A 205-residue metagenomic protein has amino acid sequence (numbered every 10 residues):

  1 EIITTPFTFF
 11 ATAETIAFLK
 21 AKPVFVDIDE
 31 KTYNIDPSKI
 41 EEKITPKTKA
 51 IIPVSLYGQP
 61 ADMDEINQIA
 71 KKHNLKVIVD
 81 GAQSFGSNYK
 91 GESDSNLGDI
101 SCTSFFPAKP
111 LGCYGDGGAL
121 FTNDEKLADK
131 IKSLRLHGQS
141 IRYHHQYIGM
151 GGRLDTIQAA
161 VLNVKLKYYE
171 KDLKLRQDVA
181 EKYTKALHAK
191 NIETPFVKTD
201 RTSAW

Functional and structural regions predicted by a protein language model:
E1, G117, Y169: Short active-site oxyanion
E1-G81, N88: PLP-dependent aminotransferase-like
E14-I16, I69, S93, P110 (+1 more regions): Hydrophobic/aromatic ligand-binding patch that stacks against planar heteroaromatic rings of cofactors or nucleotides
S38, E42, A50-V54, Q59 (+4 more regions): PLP-dependent aminotransferase class I/II
E41-K43, I69, S93-L97, L120: Short, hinge-like loop/turn segments at secondary-structure boundaries
P46, S95-N96, C113, G152-D155: Structured loop/turn residues at beta-strand edges in well-structured enzyme cores
V79-G112, I141-Q146: Conserved active-site segment immediately N-terminal to the catalytic lysine that forms the internal aldimine
S104, G118-N123, N163: Short beta-strand-to-turn element immediately C-terminal to the catalytic PLP-Schiff-base lysine in fold type I
